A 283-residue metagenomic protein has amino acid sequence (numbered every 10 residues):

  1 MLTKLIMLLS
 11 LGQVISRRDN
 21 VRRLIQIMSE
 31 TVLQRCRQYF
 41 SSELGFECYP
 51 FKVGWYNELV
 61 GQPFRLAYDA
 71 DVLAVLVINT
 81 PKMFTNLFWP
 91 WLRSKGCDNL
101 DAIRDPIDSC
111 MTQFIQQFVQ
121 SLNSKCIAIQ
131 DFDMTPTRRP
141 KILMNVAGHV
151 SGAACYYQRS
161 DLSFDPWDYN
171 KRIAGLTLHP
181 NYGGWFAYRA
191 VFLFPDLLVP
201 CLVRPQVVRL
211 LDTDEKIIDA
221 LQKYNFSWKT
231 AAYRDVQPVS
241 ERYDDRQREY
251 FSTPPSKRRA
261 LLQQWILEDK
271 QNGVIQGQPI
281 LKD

Functional and structural regions predicted by a protein language model:
M1-T3, K282-D283: A positional/structural detector of protein chain ends, strongest at the extreme C-terminus and weakly at the extreme
T3-S10: Cleavable N-terminal signal peptides of Sec/SRP-targeted secreted and luminal proteins
L11-D283: Auxiliary alpha/beta "docking" domains used to position bulky ligands
